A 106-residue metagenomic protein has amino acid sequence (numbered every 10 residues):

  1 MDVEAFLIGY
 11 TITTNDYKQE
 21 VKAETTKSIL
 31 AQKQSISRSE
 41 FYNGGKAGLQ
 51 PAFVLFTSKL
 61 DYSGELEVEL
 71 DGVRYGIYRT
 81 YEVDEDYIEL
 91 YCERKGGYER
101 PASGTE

Functional and structural regions predicted by a protein language model:
M1-L30: Extended boundary segments
E20-E106: Short, conserved turn/kink motifs that form compact alpha/beta structural patches or helix kinks used as
